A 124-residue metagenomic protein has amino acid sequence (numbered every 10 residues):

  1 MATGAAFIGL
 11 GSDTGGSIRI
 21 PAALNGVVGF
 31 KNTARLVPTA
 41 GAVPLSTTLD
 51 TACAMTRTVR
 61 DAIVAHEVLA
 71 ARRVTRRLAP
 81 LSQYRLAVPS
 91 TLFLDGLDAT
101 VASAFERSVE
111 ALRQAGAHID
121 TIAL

Functional and structural regions predicted by a protein language model:
M1-H66: Short glycine/serine-rich loop segments
A70-L124: Gly/Ser-rich, acidic/histidine-flanked active-site/gating loops
